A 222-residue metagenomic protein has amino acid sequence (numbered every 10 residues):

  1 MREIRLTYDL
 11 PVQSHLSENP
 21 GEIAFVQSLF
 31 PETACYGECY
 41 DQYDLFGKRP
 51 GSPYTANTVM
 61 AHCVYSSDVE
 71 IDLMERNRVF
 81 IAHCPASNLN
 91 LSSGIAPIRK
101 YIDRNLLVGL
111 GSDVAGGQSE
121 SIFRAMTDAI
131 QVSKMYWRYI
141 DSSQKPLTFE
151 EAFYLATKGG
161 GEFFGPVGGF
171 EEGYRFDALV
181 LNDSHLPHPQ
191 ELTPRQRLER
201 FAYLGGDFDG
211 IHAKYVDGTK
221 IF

Functional and structural regions predicted by a protein language model:
M1-F80, S92-V108, G165-G168: Histidine/acidic residue-rich metal-binding segments in metalloenzymes
H15, Y40, M74, I81 (+4 more regions): Conserved, mostly hydrophobic/aromatic
E18, P85-N90, V114-G116: Short, acidic/turn-prone active-site loops that include or flank metal/cofactor- and phosphate-binding residues
Q42-K48, R99-P187: His/Asp/Glu-enriched, well-ordered alpha-helical/loop segment that forms or immediately abuts the divalent-metal
F46-Y54, K145-P146, Y203-D207: Solvent-exposed alpha-helices and their adjacent loops that cap or buttress functional pockets in soluble metabolic
M60-H62, H83-A86, L110-D113, D217: Thr-Gly-centered strand-to-loop micro-motif
N90-I95, S119-S121: Short, charged, surface-exposed secondary-structure boundary motifs
R175-F222: C-terminal cap of metal-dependent C-N hydrolases
